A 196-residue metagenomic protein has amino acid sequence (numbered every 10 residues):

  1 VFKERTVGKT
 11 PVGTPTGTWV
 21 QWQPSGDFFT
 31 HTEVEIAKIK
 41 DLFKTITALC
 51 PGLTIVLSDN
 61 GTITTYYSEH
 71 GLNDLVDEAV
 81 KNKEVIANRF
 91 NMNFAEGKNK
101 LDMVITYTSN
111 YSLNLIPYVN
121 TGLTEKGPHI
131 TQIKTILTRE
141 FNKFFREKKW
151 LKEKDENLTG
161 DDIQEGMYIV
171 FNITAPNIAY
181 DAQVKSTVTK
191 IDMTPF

Functional and structural regions predicted by a protein language model:
V1-A79: GHKL-type ATPase core
T16-V20, T45, P51-I55, N88-M92 (+3 more regions): Structural beta-strand/beta-sheet cores of well-ordered domains, especially the beta-sheet scaffolds that support
G17-S25, C50-S58, E84-I86, N110-N120 (+1 more regions): Short acidic (Asp/Glu) and glycine-rich catalytic loops that position anionic groups and cofactors
S25, E69-L72, K83, A87-R89 (+3 more regions): Intrinsically disordered, low-complexity regions
I36, I46-T47, K83, I130-I136: Duplex nucleic acid-engaging cores and interfaces of nucleic-acid transaction enzymes
C50-V56, D77-F94, F141-G160: Active-site phosphate-binding and catalytic loops of NTP-dependent enzymes
L57-G61, F94-E96, Y107: Short acidic, glycine-rich loop/turn motifs
K98-F196: GHKL/Bergerat-fold ATPase module
